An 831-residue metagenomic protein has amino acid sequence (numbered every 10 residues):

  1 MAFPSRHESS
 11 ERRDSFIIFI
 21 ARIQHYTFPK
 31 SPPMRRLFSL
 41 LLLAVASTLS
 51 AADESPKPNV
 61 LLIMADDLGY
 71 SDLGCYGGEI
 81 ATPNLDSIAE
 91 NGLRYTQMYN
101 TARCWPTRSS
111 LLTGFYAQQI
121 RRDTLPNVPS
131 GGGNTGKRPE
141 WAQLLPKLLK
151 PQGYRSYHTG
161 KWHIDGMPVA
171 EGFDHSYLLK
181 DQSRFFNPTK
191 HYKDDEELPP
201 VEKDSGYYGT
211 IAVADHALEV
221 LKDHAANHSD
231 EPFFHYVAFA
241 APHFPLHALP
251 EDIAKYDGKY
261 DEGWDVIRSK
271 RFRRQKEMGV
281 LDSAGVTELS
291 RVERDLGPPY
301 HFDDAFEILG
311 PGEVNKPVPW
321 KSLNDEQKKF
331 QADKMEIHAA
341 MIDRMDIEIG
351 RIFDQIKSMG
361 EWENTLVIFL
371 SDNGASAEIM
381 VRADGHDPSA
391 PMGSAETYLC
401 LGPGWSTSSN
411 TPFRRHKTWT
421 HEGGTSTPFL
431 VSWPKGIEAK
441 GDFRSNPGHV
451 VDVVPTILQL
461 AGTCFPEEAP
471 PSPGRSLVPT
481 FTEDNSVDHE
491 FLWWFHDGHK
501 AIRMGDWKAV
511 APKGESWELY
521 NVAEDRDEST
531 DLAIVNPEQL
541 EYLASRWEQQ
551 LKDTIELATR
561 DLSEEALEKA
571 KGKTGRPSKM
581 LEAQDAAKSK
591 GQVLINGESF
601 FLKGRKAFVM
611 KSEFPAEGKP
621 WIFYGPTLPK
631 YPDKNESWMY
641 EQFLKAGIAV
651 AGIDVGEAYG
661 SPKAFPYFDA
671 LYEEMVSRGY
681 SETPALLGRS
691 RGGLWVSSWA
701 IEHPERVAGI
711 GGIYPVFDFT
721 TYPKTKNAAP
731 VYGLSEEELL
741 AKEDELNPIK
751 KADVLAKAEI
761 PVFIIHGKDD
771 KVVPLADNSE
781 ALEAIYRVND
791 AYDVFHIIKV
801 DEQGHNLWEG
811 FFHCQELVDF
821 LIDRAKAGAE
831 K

Functional and structural regions predicted by a protein language model:
T27, R35, S47-K513, W517 (+5 more regions): Formylglycine-dependent sulfatase
A81-A89, D633-A651: Short amphipathic alpha-helix adjacent to the substrate-entry channel of hydrolases
K137-A142, P146, Y659-E682, S698: Alpha/beta-hydrolase active-site loop
A142, L148, T720-R787: The feature captures the conserved acid-bearing segment of alpha/beta-hydrolase catalytic domains
L179, D223, A240-H243, P250 (+1 more regions): C-terminal catalytic histidine-bearing segment of alpha/beta-hydrolase fold enzymes
L179, S698-A741: Hydrolase active-site cap/lid region
G572-E617, A728-V731, K826-E830: A domain-start/cap signature at the N-terminus of enzymes
G618-T627: Short beta-strand element of the alpha/beta-hydrolase
